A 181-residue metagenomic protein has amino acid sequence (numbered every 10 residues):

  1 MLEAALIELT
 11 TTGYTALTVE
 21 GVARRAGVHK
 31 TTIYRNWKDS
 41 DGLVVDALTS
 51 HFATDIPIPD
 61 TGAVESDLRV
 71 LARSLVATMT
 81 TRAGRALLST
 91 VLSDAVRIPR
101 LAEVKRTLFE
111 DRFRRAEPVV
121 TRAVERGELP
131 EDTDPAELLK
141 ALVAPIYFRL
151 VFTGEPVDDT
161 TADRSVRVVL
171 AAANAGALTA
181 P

Functional and structural regions predicted by a protein language model:
M1, A16, D39-V44, T54-D55 (+1 more regions): Short amphipathic alpha-helical segment with a characteristic S/N-K-E followed by hydrophobic residues
E8-G42, D46: Helix-turn-helix
I56-R85: Hydrophobic alpha-helical connector segments
V70, R114, P118-E125, F152-P181: C-terminal peripheral helix-coil segments that are non-catalytic and often amphipathic
R73-M79, L87-V96, V166-A172: Helix-loop "lid/cap" segments that line or gate small-molecule binding pockets
R82, A86, P99-E125, A136: Amphipathic alpha-helical packing segments from all-alpha helical-bundle domains
T121, P130-V151, A162-V169: Hydrophobic alpha-helical segments that form the core of small-molecule binding pockets and/or dimer interfaces
